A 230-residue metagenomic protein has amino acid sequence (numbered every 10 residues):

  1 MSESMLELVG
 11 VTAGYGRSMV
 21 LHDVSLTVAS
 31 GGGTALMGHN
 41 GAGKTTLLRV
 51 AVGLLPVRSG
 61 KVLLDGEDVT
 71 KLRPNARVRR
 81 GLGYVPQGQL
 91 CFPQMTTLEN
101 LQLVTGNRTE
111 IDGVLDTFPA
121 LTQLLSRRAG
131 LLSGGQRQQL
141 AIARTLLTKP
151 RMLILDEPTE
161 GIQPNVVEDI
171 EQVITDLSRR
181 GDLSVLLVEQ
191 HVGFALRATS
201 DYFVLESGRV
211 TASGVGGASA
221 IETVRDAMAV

Functional and structural regions predicted by a protein language model:
M37-H39: The feature captures the beta-strand-to-loop junction immediately N-terminal to the Walker
V52: Helix-to-loop junction immediately C-terminal to a conserved catalytic motif
G60-D68, R80, R108-D116, A212-V215: Conserved ABC transporter NBD signature motif
D68-G88, Q123-S126, A218-V224: ABC ATPase NBD coupling module
R128-L132: Conserved ABC ATPase signature
T145-L146: ABC ATPase C-loop
E168-G181: Helical segment within the ABC ATPase nucleotide-binding domain
